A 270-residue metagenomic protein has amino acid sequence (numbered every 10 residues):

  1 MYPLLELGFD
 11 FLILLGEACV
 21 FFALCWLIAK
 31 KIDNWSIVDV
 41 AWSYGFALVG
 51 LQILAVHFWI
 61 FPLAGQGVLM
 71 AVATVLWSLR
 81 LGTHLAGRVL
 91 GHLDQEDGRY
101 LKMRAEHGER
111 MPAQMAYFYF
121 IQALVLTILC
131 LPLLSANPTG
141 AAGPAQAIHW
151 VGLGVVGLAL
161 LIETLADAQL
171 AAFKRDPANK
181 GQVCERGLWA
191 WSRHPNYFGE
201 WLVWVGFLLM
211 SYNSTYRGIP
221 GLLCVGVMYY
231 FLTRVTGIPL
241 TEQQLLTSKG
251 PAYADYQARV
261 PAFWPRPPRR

Functional and structural regions predicted by a protein language model:
M1-E6, I28-K31: Short juxtamembrane and helix-loop transition motifs at transmembrane-helix boundaries in membrane proteins
E6-F22, G45-L81, L85-G87, L126-Q169 (+1 more regions): Hydrophobic transmembrane alpha-helices
F11, L15, A29-V38: A short N-terminal beta->alpha junction/helix N-cap motif
A23-N34, T83-V89: C-terminal ends of transmembrane helices
K31-I32, H107, K249, V260: A broad structural signal for alpha-helix termini and local helix breaks/kinks
I32-A47, D94-Y117, Q182-W189: Juxtamembrane helix-capping/reentrant segments at transmembrane boundaries
V38-A41, P112-L126, R193-E200: Select subsegments of transmembrane alpha-helices in polytopic membrane proteins, especially boundary-proximal
L81-L85, V89-L133: Hydrophobic alpha-helical segments and helix pairs
